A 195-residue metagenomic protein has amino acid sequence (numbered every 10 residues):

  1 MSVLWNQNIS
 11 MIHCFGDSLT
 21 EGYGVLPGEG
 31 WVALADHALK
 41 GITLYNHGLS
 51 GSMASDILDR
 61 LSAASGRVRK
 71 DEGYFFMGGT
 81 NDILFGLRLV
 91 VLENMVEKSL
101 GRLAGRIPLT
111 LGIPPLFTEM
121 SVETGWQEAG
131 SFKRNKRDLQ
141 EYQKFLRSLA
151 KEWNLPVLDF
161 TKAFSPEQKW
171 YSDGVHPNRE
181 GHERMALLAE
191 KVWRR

Functional and structural regions predicted by a protein language model:
M1-D56, R60-K70: Serine-esterase "nucleophile elbow" of acetyl-processing enzymes
D59-R195: Alpha-helical cap/lid subdomain in secreted, periplasmic, or secretory-pathway luminal O-acyl-processing enzymes
